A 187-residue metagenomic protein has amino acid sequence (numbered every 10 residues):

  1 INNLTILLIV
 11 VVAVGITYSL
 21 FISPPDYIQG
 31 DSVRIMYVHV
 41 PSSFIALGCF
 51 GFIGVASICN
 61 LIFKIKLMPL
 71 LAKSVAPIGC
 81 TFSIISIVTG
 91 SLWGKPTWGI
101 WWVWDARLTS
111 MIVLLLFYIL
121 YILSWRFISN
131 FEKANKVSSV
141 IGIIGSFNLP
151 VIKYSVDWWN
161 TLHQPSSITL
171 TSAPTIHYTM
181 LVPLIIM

Functional and structural regions predicted by a protein language model:
I1-L8: N-terminal membrane topogenic signal
V10-Y27: Alpha-helical transmembrane segments of multi-pass membrane proteins
G30-V40, T97-M111, A134-S138: Non-cytosolic membrane-interface motifs at loop->transmembrane helix junctions
V40, N160-M187: Membrane-interface transmembrane-helix boundary segments in multi-pass integral membrane proteins
P41-A56, V113-W125, V182-M187: Hydrophobic cores of alpha-helical transmembrane segments in multi-pass inner/ER membrane proteins, independent
I62-K73, I128-N135: Membrane-interface helix-boundary motifs at transmembrane edges
T81-L123: Membrane-interface helix-loop-helix modules in multi-pass inner-membrane proteins
S138-Y154: Hydrophobic alpha-helical membrane-insertion segments
